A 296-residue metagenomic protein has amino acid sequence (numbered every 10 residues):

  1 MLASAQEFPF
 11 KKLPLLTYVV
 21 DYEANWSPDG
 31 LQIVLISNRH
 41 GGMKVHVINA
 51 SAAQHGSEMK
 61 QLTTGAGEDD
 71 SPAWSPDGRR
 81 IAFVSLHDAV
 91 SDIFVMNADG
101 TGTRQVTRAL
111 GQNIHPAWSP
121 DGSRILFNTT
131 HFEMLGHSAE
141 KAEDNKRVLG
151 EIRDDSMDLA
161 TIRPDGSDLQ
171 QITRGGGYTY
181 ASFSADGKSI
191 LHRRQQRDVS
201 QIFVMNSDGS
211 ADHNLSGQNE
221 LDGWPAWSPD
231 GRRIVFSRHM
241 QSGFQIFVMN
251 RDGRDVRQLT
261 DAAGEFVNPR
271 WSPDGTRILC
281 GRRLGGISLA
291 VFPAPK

Functional and structural regions predicted by a protein language model:
L2-K296: Sequence signature of WD/YWTD-type beta-propeller architectures
